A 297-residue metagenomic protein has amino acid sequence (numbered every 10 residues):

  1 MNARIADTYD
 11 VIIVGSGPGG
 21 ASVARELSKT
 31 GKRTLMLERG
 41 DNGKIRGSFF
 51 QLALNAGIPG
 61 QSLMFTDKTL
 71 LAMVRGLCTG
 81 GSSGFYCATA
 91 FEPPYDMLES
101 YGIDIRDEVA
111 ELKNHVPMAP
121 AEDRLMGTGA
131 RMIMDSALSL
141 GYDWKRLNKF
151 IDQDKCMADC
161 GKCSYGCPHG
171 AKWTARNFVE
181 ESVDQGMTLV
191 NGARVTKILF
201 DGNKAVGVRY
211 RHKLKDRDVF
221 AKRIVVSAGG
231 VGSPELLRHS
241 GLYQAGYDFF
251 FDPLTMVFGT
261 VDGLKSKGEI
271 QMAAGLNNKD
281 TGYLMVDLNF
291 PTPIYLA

Functional and structural regions predicted by a protein language model:
M1-Y101, Y210, Q244-V261, K267: N-terminal glycine-rich phosphate/pyrophosphate-binding loop and immediately adjacent elements
V11-V14, L35-L37, D218-G232, L236: Short hydrophobic core segments
R46-S48, E235-H239: Short, solvent-exposed loop/turn and secondary-structure capping segments
P59-V74, K215-R217, A221, L276-D280 (+1 more regions): Short, hydrophobic/aliphatic alpha-helical segments
T79, S83-A158: Rossmann-like flavin
G161-K222: Helical element adjacent to the flavin cofactor pocket in flavoenzyme catalytic cores
S240-A297: FAD cofactor-binding and catalytic pocket of flavoenzymes
